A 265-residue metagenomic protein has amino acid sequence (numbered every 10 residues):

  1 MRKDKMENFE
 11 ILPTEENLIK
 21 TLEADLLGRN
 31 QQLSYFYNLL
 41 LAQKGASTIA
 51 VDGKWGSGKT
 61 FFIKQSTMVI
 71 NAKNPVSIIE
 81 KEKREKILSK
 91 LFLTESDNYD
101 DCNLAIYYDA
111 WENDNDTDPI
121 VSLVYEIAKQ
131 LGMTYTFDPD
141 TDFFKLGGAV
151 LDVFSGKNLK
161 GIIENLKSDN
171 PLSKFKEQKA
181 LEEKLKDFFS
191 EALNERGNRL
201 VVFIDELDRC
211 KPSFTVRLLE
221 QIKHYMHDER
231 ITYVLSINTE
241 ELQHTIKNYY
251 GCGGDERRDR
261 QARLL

Functional and structural regions predicted by a protein language model:
M1-E95, V121: Walker A/P-loop-proximal flanking segment of P-loop NTPase domains
R2-A24, R29-L33, V69, R196-L200 (+1 more regions): The catalytic "switch" region of P-loop NTPases
L41-K44, W55, D97-D101, E191-R196 (+3 more regions): Conserved catalytic network of the ASCE P-loop NTPase/AAA+ motor domain
T48-D52, Y107, F203: Short hydrophobic/aromatic beta-strand immediately N-terminal to the Walker A/P-loop
D52, G56, D205-V216, K223: Catalytic acidic motif of RecA-like/P-loop NTPases
S57-N194: P-loop NTPase nucleotide-binding core
D114, A192, L207-K211, L242-Q243: Catalytic P-loop NTPase motifs of RecA-like helicase/translocase cores
T117-V121, P212-L219: Conserved strand-to-helix beginnings and helix N-cap segments that scaffold or border functional pockets
